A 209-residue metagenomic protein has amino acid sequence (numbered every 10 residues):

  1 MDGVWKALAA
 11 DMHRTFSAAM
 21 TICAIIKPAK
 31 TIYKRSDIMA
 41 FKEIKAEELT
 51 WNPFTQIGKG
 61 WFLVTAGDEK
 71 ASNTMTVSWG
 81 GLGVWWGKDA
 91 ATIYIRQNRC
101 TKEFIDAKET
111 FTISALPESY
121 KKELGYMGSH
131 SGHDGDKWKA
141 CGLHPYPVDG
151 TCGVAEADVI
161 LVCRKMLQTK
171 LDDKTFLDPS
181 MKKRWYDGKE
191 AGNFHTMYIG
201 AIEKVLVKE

Functional and structural regions predicted by a protein language model:
D2, D11-H13, Y33, D37: Intrinsic-disorder-associated, low-complexity terminal segments enriched in Asp/Asn/His/Tyr and depleted of Lys/Arg
A9-A10, A18: Intrinsically disordered, low-complexity segments enriched in serine/proline and basic residues
S17-I38: Short, Lys/Arg-enriched N-terminal segments with co-localized hydrophobic residues within the first ~10-30 amino acids
K34-E209: Basic, polyanion-binding surface patches
